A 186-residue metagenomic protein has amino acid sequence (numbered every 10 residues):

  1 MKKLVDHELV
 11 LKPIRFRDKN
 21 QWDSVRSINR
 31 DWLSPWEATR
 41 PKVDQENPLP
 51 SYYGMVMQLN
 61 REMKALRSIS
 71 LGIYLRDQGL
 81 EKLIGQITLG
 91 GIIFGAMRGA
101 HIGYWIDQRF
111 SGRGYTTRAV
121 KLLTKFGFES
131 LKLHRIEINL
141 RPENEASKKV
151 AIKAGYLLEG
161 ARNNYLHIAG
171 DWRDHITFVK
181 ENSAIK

Functional and structural regions predicted by a protein language model:
M1-R109, W172-R173, T177-K186: GNAT-family acyltransferases
F16, P142-N144: A short coil/beta-turn micro-motif at the C-terminal edge of the histidine kinase catalytic ATP-binding domain
L71, F126-F128, Y156: Conserved hydrophobic/aromatic "anchor" residues that stabilize well-ordered secondary structure elements
I87, I92, T116-V120, T124-F126 (+2 more regions): Short, contiguous, well-ordered secondary-structure segments
Y104-W105, G112-F126, E145-K153: Conserved acetyl-CoA-binding loop-helix of GNAT-fold acetyltransferases
S130-N139: Conserved GNAT acetyl-CoA-binding A-motif
N139, L157-D174: Conserved catalytic-core motifs of GNAT/GCN5-like acyltransferases
